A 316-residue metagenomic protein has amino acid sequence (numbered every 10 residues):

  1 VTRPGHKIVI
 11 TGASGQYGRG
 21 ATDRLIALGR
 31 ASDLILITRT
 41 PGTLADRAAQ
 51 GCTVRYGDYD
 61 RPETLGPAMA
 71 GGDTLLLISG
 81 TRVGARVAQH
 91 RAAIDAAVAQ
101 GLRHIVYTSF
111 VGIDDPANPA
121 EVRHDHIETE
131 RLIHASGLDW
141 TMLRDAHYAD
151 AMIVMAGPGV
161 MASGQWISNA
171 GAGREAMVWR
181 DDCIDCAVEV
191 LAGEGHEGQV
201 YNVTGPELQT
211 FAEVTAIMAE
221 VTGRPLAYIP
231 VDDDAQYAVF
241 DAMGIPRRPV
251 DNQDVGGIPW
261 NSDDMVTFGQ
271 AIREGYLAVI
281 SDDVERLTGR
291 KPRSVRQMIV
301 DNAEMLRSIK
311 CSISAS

Functional and structural regions predicted by a protein language model:
T2-G42, D60-E63, A68-A70, T81-A85 (+5 more regions): Oxidoreductase cofactor-interface core, primarily capturing Rossmann-like NAD(P)-dependent enzymes
T11, I78, G289: Residues lining the SAM
A48-R61: Rossmann-fold cofactor-recognition segment
I78-R91, F268-Q270: N-terminal glycine-rich "phosphate-gripper" loop used for MgATP/nucleotide binding and carboxylate activation
H90, H126, F211, S262-V266 (+1 more regions): A general structural signal for well-ordered alpha-helical segments in protein cores
R91, D181-E189, R296-V300: Amphipathic alpha-helical segments that line or abut small-molecule/effector binding pockets and mediate allosteric
Y237-S316: A hydrophobic C-terminal alpha-helical subdomain
